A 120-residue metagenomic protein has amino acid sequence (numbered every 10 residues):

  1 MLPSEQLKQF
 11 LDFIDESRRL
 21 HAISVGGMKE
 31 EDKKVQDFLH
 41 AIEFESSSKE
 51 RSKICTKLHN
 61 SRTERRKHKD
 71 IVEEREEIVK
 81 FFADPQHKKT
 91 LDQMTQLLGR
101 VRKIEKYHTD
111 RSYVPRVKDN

Functional and structural regions predicted by a protein language model:
M1-E16, A41-F44: Short, charge-rich amphipathic alpha-helices with coiled-coil/heptad character
F10-L20, I71-R75: Alpha-helical coiled-coil
L20-R65: Extended alpha-helical coiled-coil "stalk/arm" regions that act as elongated linkers or oligomerization scaffolds
K33, H40-E43, S47, D70 (+3 more regions): Residue-level recognition of alpha-helical coiled-coils, specifically the heptad-repeat register on one helix face
K57-K80: Amphipathic alpha-helical coiled-coil segments
V79-N120: Amphipathic alpha-helical binding modules
